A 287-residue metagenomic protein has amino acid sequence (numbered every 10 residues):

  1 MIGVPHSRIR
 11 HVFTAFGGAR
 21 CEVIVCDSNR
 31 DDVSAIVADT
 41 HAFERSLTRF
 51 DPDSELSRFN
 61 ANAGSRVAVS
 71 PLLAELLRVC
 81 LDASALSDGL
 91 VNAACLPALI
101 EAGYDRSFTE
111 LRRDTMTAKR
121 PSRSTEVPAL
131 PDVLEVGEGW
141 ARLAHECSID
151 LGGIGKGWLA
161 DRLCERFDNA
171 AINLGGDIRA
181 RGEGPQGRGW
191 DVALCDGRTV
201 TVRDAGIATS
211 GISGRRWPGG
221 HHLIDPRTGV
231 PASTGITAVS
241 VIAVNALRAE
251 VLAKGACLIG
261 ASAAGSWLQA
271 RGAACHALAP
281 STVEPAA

Functional and structural regions predicted by a protein language model:
M1-A287: Mature catalytic core of soluble alpha/beta enzymes
